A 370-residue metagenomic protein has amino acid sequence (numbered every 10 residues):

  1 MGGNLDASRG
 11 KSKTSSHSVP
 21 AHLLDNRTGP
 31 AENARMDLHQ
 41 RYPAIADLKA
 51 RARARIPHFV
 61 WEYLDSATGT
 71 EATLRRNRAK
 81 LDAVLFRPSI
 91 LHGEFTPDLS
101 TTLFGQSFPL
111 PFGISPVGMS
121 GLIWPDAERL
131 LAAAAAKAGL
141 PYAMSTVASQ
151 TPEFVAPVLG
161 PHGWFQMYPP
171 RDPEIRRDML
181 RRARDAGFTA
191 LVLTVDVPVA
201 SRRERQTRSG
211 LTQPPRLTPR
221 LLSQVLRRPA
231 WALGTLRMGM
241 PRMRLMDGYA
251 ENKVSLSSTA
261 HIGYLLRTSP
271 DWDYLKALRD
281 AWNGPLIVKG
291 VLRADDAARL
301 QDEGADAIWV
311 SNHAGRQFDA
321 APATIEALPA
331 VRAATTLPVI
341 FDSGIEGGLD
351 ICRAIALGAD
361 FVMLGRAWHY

Functional and structural regions predicted by a protein language model:
T28-G105, P214-P270: An N-cap/entry alpha-helix motif that binds or orients negatively charged groups
L85, S100-T102, P111-S115, P141-A143 (+2 more regions): Short, conserved beta-strand segments within well-ordered enzyme catalytic domains that often line or immediately flank
F108-V147: Glycine-rich active-site/cofactor-binding loop and its immediate structural neighborhood
M119, A133, E174-F341, L349-Y370: Alpha/beta enzyme core
K137-V158, H162-R176: A gly/proline- and charged-residue-enriched helix-loop-helix capping module
